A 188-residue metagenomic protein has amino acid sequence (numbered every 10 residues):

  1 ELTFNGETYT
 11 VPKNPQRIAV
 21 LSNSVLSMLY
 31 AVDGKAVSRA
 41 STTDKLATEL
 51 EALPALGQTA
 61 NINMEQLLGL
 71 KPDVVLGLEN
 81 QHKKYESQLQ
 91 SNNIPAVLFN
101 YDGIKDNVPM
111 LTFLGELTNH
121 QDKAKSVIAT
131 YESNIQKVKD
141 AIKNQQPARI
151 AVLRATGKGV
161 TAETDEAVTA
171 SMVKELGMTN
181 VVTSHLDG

Functional and structural regions predicted by a protein language model:
E1-S24, D122-L153: Bacterial Sec-exported substrate-binding components of ABC uptake systems
V20-L70, V74, E79: A short, structured surface patch at a secondary-structure boundary
S24-S27, T42-K45, Q81-K83, D102-D106 (+2 more regions): Solvent-exposed loop/turn segments at secondary-structure junctions within structured extracellular/periplasmic domains
V25-M28, N63, Q81-Y85, N107-M110 (+6 more regions): Stable alpha-helical elements in mature extracytoplasmic
V32-D33, N92-N93, L176: Short, structured coil segments at secondary-structure junctions
T42-L46, T161-G188: Alpha-helical, coiled-coil/dimerization segments enriched in small aliphatic residues
E86-Q121: Charged, glycine-enriched surface loops/patches that mediate electrostatic binding to polyanionic ligands
N100-F113, P147-M172: Extracytoplasmic ligand-binding site segments that recognize negatively charged/polar headgroups
